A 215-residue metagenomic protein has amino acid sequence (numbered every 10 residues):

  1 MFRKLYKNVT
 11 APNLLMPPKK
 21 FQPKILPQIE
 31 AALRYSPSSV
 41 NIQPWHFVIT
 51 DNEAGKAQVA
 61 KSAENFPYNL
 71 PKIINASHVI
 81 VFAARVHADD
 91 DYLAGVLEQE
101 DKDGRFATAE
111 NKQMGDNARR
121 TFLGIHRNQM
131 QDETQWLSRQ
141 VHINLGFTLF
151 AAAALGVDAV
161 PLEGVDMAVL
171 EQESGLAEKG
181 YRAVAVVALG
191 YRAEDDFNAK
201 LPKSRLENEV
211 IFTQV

Functional and structural regions predicted by a protein language model:
M1-V215: Acidic, surface-exposed loops and disordered segments
